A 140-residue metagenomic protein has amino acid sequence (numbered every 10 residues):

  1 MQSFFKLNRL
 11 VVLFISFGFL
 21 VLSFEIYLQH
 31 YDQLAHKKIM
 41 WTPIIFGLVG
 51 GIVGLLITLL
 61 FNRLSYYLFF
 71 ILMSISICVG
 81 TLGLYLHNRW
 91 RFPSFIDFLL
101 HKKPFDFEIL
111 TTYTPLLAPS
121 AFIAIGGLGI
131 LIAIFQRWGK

Functional and structural regions predicted by a protein language model:
M1-S16, Q136-G139: Cytosolic juxtamembrane helix and N-cap/initiation of the first transmembrane helix
N8-R9, Y27-V49: Transmembrane alpha-helix entry/boundary detector in multi-pass membrane proteins
S16-V21, M40-L55, S74-T81: Core segments of alpha-helical transmembrane spans in multipass integral membrane proteins
L22-D32, I52-L60: Membrane-helix exit/interface motif
L34-P43, L68-F69, L99-I109: Non-cytosolic membrane-interface motifs at loop->transmembrane helix junctions
G47-F69: Canonical alpha-helical transmembrane segments
I75-F95: C-terminal TM-helix exit segments that contain a strictly Trp-centered aromatic cap at the helix terminus
D97-K140: Alpha-helical membrane-associated segments of multi-pass integral membrane proteins
